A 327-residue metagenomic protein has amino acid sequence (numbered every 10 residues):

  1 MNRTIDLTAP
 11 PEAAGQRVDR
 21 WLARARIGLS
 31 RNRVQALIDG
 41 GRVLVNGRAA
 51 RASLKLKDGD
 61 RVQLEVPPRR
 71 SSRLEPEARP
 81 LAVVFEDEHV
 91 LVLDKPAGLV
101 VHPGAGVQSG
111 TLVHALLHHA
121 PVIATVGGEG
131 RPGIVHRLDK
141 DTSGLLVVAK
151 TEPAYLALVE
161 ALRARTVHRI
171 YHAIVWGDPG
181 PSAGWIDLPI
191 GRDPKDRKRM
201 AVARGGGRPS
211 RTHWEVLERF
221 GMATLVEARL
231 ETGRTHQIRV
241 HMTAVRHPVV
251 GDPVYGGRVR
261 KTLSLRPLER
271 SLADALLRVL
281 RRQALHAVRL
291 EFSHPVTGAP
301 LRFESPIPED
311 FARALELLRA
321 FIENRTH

Functional and structural regions predicted by a protein language model:
M1-D196, R211, I307-T326: RNA pseudouridine synthases
M1-R33, K195, E231, H241-H327: Pseudouridine synthases involved in rRNA/tRNA modification
G47-A49, G221-M222, V226-R229: Short histidine-centered loop motifs in beta-beta connectors
P76-A78, A203-T212, A284-L285: Short coil-to-beta-strand transition motifs
E88, G180-P181, K195, E218-M222 (+2 more regions): Short, conserved beta-turn/loop elements at beta-strand boundaries and strand-helix junctions
H136-R137, A203-G206, E215, V279-R282: Short Gly/Pro-enriched turn/cap motifs at secondary-structure boundaries
L158, R234-M242: Short beta-strand segments enriched for Tyr within beta-sheet-rich domains, predominantly fibronectin type III
